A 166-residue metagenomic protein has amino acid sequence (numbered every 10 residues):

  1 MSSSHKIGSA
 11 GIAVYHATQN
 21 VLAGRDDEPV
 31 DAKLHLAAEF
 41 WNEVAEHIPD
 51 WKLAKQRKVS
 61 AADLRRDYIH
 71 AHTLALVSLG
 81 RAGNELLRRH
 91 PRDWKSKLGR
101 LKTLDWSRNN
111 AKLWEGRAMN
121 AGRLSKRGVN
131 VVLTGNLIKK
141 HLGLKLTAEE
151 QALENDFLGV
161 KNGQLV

Functional and structural regions predicted by a protein language model:
M1-V166: Accessory terminal alpha-helical modules
